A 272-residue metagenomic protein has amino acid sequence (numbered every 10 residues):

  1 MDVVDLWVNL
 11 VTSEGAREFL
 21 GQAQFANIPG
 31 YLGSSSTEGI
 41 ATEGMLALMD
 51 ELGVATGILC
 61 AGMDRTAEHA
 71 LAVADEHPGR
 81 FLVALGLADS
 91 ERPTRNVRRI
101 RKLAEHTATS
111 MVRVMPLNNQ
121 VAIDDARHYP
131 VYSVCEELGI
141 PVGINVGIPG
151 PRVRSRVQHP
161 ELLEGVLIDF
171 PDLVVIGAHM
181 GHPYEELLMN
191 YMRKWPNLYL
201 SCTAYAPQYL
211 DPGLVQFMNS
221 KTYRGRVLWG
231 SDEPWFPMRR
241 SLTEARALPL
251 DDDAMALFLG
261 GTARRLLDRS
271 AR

Functional and structural regions predicted by a protein language model:
M1-N9, S13-T56, T222-L228, P237-R272: Mid-to-C-terminal alpha-helical segments outside catalytic/metal-binding sites
V3-L6, L59-C60, A84-L85, R113 (+3 more regions): Active-site neighborhood of phospho(di)ester-bond hydrolases with catalytic His/Asp-centered motifs
E14-L20, A70-L71, N96-V97, R154-R156 (+4 more regions): Short aromatic-enriched loop/helix-cap "lid" or pocket-rim segments at secondary-structure transitions that line
E38-L48, E91-L103, E185: Short, acidic/polar
A47-A55, H77, L138, D169-L173: A structural motif corresponding to the C-terminal end of an alpha-helix and its immediate exit/capping segment
A55-T56, D64-V157, K194: Active-site gating/metal-coordination segments in enzymes
S90-V134, Q216-M218, T222-W229, E233-L266: Ligand-binding grooves and catalytic loops that recognize ribose/phosphate and carbohydrate rings, and esterified lipid
S110-M111, D124-L228: Catalytic pocket-lining loop regions of alpha/beta-barrel enzymes, especially the amidohydrolase/enolase/GH5 lineages
